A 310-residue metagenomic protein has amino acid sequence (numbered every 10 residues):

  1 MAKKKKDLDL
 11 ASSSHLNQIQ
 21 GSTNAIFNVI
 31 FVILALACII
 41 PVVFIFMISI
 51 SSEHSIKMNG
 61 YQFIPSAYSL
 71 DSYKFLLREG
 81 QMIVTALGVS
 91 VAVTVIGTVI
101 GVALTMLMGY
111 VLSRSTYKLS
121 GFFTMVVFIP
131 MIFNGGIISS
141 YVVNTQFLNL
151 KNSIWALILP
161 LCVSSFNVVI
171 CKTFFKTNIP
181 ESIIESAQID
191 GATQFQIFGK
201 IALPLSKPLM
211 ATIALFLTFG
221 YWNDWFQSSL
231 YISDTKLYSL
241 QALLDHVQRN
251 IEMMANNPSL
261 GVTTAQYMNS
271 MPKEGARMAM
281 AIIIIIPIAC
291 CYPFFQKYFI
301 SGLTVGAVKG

Functional and structural regions predicted by a protein language model:
A2-G310: A hydrophobic, multi-pass inner-membrane permease signature
